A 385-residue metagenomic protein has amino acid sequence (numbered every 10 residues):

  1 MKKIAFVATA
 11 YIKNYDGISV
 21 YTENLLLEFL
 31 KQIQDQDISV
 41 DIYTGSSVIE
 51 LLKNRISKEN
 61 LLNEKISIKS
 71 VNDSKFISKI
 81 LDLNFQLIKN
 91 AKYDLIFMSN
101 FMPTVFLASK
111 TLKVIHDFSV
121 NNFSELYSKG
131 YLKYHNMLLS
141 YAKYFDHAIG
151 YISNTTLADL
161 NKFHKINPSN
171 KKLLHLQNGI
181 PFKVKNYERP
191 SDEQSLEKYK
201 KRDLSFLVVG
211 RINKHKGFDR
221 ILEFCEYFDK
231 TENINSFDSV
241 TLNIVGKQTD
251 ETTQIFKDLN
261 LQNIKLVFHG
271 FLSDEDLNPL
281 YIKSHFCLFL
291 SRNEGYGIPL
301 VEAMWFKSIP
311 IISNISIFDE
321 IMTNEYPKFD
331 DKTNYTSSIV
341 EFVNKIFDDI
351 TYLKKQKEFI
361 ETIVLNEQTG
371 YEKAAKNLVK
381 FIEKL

Functional and structural regions predicted by a protein language model:
M1-L385: Carbohydrate transferase catalytic cores enriched for Leloir-type hexosyltransferases
